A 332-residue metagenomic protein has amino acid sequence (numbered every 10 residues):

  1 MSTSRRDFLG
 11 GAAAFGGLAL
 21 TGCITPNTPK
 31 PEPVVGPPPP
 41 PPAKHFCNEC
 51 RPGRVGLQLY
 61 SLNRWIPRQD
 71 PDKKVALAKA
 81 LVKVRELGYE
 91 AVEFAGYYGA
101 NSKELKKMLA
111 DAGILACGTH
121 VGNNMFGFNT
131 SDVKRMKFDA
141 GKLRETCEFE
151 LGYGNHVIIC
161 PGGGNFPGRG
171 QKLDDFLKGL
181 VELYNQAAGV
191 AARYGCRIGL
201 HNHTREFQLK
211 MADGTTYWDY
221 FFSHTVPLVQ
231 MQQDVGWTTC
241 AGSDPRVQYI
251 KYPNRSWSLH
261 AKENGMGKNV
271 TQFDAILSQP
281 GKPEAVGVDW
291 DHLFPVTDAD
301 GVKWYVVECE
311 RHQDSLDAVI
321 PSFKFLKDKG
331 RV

Functional and structural regions predicted by a protein language model:
S2-Y153, C196, K324-V332: N-terminal pre-domain/capping segments
K44, Y98, D132-Q230, L316: Active-site acidic/histidine proton-transfer and metal-coordination neighborhood in alpha/beta enzyme cores
V55-Q58, V92, A116-V121, I158-C160 (+4 more regions): Hydrophobic faces of well-ordered beta-strands that scaffold small-molecule active sites in alpha/beta enzyme cores
W65-I66, A91-E104, N124-D139, F166-R169 (+5 more regions): Acidic-and-aromatic substrate-binding clefts and catalytic sites of carbohydrate-active enzymes
L81, S102-K106, L143-C147, V181-A188 (+4 more regions): Generic structural signal for well-ordered alpha-helices, preferentially at hydrophobic/aromatic core positions
A191-G287: Acidic/histidine-rich catalytic cores of soluble enzymes
V288-T297, W304-E308: H/E-rich (His + Asp/Glu) clusters that bind or coordinate divalent metals
E310-V332: Aromatic-rich peripheral "rim/lid" segments of glycoside hydrolase catalytic domains that contact and position glycan
